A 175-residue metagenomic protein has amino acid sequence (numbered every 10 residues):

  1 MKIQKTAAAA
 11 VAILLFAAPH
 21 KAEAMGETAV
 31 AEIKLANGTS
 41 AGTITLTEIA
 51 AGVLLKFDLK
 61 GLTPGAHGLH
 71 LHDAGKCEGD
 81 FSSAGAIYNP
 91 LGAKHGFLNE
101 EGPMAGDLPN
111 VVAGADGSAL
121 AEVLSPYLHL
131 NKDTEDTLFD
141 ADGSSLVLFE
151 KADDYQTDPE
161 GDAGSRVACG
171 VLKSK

Functional and structural regions predicted by a protein language model:
M1-A9: Bacterial N-terminal signal peptides that target proteins for export
L14, A18-A66, L71-K175: N-terminal leader/targeting pre-sequences
